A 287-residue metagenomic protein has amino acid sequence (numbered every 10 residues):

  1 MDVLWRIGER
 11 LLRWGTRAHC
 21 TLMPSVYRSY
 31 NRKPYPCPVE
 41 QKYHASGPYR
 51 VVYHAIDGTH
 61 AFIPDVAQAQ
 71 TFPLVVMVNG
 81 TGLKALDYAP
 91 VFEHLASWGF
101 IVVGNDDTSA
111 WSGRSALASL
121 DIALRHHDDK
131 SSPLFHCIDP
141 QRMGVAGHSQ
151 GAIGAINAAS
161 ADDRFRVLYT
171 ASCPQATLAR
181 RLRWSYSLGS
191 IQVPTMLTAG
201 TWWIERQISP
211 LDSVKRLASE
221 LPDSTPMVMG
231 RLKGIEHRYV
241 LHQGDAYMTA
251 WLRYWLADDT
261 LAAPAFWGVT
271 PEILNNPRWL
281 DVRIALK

Functional and structural regions predicted by a protein language model:
W14-Q70: N-terminal cap/lid segment of alpha/beta-hydrolase-fold proteins
V66-F72, R114-I153: Gly/Ser-rich "nucleophile elbow"/oxyanion-hole loop immediately N-terminal to the catalytic nucleophile in hydrolases
Q70-G80: Short beta-strand element of the alpha/beta-hydrolase
L86-N105: Short amphipathic alpha-helix adjacent to the substrate-entry channel of hydrolases
G154-A158, A179: Hydrolases whose catalytic domains are alpha/beta-hydrolase-1, hotdog thioesterase, or metallo-beta-lactamase-like
N157-R166: Conserved hydrolase catalytic core segment
R166-L241: The feature captures the conserved acid-bearing segment of alpha/beta-hydrolase catalytic domains
K233-K287: Alpha/beta-hydrolase-fold serine-hydrolase catalytic core, especially in secreted/extracellular enzymes
